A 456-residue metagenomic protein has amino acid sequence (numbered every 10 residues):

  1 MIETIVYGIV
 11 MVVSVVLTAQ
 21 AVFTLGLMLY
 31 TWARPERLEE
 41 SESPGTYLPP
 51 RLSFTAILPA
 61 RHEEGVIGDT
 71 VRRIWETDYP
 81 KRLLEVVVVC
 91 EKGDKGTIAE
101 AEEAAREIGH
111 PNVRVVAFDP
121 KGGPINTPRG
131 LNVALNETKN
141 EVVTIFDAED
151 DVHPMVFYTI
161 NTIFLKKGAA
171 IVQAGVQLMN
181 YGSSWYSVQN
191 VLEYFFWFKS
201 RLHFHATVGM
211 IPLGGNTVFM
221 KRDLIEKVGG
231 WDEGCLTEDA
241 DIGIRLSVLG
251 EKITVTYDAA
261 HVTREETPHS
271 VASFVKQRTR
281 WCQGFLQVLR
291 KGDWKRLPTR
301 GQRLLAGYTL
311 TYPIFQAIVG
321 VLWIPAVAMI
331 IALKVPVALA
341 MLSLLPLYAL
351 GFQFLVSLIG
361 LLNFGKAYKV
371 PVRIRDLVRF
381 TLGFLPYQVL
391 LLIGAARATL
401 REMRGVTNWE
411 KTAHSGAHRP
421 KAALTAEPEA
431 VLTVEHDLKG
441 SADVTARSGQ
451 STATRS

Functional and structural regions predicted by a protein language model:
M1-P50, I359-K366, L391, R397-E402 (+4 more regions): N-terminal membrane-anchoring/stem segments of glycan-assembly enzymes
L27-L83: N-terminal signal-anchor transmembrane helix
L29-T31, L38-L48, T309-R404: Membrane-embedded multi-pass helical conduit in multi-pass membrane proteins, especially envelope-biosynthetic
W75-K121: Acidic donor-binding segment of Leloir-type glycosyltransferases
A105-E141, P154-L236, V275, T279-R290: Long helical/loop segments within the catalytic core of UDP-sugar-dependent glycosyltransferases, especially the large
L236-I242: Acidic donor-binding loop at a coil-to-helix junction in glycosyltransferase catalytic cores that engages
G243-V262: Catalytic donor-sugar/metal-binding loop of nucleotide-sugar-dependent glycosyltransferases
